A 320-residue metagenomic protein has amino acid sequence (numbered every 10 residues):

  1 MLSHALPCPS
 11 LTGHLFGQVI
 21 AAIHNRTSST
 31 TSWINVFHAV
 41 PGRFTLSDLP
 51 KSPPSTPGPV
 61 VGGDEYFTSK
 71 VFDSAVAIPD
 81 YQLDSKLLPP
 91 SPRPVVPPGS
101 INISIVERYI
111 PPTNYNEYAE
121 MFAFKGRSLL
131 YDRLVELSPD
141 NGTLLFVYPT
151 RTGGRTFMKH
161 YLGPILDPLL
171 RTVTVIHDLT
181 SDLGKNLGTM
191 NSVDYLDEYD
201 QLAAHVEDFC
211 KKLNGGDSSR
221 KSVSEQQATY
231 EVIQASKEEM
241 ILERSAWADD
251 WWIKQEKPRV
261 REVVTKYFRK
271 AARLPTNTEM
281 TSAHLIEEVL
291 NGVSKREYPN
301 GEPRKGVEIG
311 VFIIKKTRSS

Functional and structural regions predicted by a protein language model:
M1-T113: Class I SAM-dependent methyltransferase SAM/SAH-binding core
L11-A22, A119-D132, L162-L166, Y199-C210 (+1 more regions): Well-ordered, non-membrane alpha-helical segments in soluble/globular domains
P92-L129, T152-S181: Mobile active-site "lid"/loop adjacent to the S-adenosyl-L-methionine
P94-V95, L134-V135, E302: Beta-strand elements of modular eukaryotic interaction domains
I103, L130, D140-T150: Conserved beta-strand signature within the Rossmann-like core of class I S-adenosyl-L-methionine
L145-I286: Substrate-binding/catalytic lobe of Class I Rossmann-like enzymes that use SAM or dcSAM, i.e., the mid-to-C-terminal
Y298-R304: Short proline/glycine-enriched turn/loop segments at secondary-structure junctions
K305-S320: Core SAM-dependent methyltransferase catalytic element
